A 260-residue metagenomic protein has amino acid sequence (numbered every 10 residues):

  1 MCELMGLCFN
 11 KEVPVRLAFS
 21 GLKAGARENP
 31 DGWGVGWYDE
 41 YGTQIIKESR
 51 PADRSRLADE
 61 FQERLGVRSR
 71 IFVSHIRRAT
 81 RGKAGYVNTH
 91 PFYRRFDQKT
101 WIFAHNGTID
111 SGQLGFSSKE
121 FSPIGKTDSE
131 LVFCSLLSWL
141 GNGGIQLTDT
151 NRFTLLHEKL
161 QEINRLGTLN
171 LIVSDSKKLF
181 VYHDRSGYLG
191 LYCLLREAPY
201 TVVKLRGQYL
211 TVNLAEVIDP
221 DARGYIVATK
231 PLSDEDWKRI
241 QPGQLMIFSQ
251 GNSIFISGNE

Functional and structural regions predicted by a protein language model:
M1-R56, K238, G243-I247, N252-E260: Extreme N-terminus nucleophile/cap motif
C2, W101-S111: Conserved beta-strand-loop-short alpha-helix elements that form and flank the Mn2+/Mg2+-coordinating active site
V35, G107, V132: Residue-level signal for inorganic ion chemistry
R50-Q62, I76-K99, G115-K119: Short acidic (Asp/Glu) patches
I71, I145-S186: Catalytic core of PPM/PP2C metal-dependent serine/threonine phosphatase domains
S111-Q113, S117-G143: Glycine-rich phosphate-binding loop plus the immediately following alpha-helix
G125-D128, D184-R185, L189-Y209: Gly/Ser/Thr-rich active-site loops/lids in small-molecule metabolic enzymes that frequently grip phosphoryl groups
A198-Q244: A conserved acidic, glycine/proline-rich C-terminal tail/linker
